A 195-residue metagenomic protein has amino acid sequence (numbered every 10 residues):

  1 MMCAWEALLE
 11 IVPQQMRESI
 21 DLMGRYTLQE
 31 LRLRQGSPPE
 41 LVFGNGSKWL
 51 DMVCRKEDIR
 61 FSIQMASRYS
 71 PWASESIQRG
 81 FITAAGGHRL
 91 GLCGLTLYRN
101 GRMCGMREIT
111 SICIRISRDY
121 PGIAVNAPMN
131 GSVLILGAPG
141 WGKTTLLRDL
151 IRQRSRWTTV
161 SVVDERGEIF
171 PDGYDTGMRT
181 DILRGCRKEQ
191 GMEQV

Functional and structural regions predicted by a protein language model:
M1-G86: N-terminal accessory targeting/assembly segments
L31, L92, D164: Residue-level signature of catalytic and energy-coupling elements of molecular machines, predominantly ATP/GTP-dependent
M65, Y69-N130: P-loop NTP-binding catalytic core
I135: Hydrophobic anchor at the beta1->P-loop junction of P-loop NTPases
P139: The conserved Walker
G142-K143: Conserved glycine(s) of the Walker
L146, L150: Hydrophobic positions on the alpha1 helix immediately C-terminal to the Walker A/P-loop
R154-Q194: P-loop NTPase switch/communication element
